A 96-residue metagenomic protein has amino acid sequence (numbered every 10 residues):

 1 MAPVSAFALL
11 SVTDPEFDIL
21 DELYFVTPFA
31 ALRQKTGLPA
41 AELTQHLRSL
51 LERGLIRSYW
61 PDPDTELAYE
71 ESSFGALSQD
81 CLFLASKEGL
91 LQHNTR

Functional and structural regions predicted by a protein language model:
M1-I19: Short alpha-helical segments that sit at the start of domains
V12-E16, L43-L47, L55, A85 (+1 more regions): A generic structural signal for ordered secondary structure
F17-D18, Q34-T36: A generic structural signal for short
L23-K35: Short acidic, hydrophobic short linear motifs in intrinsically disordered regions
G37-R53, R57-D64, D80: Short amphipathic alpha-helical interaction segments
T65-R96: Short, amphipathic alpha-helical interaction segments positioned at domain boundaries
